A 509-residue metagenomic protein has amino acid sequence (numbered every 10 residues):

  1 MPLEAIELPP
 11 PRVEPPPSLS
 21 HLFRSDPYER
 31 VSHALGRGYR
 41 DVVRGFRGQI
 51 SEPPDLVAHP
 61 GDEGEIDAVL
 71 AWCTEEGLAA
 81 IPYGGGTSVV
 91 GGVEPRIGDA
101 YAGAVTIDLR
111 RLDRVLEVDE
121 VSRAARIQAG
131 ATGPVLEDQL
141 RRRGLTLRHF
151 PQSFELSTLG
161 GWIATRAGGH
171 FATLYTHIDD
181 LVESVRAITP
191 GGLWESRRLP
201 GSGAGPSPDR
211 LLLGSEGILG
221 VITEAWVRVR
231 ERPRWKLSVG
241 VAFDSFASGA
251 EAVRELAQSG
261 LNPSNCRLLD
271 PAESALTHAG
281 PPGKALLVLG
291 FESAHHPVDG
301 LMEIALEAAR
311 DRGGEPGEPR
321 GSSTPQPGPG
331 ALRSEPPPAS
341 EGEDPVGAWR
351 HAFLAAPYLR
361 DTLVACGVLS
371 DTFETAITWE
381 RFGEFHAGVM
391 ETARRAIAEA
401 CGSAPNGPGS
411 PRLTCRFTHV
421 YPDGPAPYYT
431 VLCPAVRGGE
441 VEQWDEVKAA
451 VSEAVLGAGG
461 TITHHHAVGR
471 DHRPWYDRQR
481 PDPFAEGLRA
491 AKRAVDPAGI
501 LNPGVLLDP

Functional and structural regions predicted by a protein language model:
M1-P15, R44: Extended, charge-enriched "interface" segments that sit outside catalytic cores
V13, R24-R110, L147: Glycine-rich N-terminal segment of FAD-binding domains in flavoprotein oxidoreductases, spanning the beta-loop-helix
H21-G45, E231, L237-S245, A250-A450 (+2 more regions): C-terminal substrate-recognition/cap domain of FAD-linked oxidoreductases
D55-V57, A100-A104, A124, V368-E374 (+2 more regions): Glycine-rich tight-turn/loop motif centered on a GG-T
C73, G217, D496: Conserved, mostly hydrophobic/aromatic
D113-R267, E335, I500: FAD-binding subdomain of flavoenzyme oxidoreductases
G469-P509: Activity-critical C-terminal alpha-helical subdomain
